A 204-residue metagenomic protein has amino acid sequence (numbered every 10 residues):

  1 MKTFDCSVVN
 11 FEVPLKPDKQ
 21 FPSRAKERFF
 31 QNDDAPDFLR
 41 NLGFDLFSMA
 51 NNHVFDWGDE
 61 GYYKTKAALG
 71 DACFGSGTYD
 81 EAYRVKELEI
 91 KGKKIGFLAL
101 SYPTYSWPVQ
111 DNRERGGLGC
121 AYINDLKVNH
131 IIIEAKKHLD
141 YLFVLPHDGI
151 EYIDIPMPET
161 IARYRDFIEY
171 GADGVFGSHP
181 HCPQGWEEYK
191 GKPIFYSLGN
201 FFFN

Functional and structural regions predicted by a protein language model:
M1-A50, V54-G58, T65, S76: N-terminal catalytic scaffold of extracellular/periplasmic and nuclease hydrolases that process anionic headgroups
F4-K16, N51, I132-I155: Short acidic, glycine-rich surface-loop motifs adjacent to enzyme active sites
V9, M49, H53, L98 (+3 more regions): Divalent metal-coordination and catalytic microenvironments
L15-D18, N52-K66, Y79-V85, P103-W107 (+3 more regions): Active-site environment of divalent metal-dependent phosphoester hydrolases
D18-R40, Y141-D173: Active-site-proximal segments of metal-dependent phosphoesterases and phosphodiesterases across multiple
F29-F30, I90-L142, A162: Binuclear metal-dependent hydrolase catalytic cores centered on His/Asp/Glu-rich metal-binding motifs
G43-L46, P156-N204: Conserved beta-sheet core of the metallophosphoesterase superfamily
Y83-F97, P193-N204: Binuclear metal-dependent phosphoesterase catalytic core
